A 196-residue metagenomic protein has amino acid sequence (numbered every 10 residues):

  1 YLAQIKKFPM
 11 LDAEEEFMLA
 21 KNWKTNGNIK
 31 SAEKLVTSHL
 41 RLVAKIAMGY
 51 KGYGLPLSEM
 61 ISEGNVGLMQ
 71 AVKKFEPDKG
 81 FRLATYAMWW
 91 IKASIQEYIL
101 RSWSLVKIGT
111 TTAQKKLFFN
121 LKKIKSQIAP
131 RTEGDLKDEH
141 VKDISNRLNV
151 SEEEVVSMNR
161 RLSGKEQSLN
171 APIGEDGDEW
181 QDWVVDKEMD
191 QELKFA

Functional and structural regions predicted by a protein language model:
Y1-I108, T112-R131, D143, D190-A196: Alpha-helical promoter-recognition and RNA polymerase-docking modules of transcription initiation factors, dominated by
L11, N26, L55, L136-E139 (+2 more regions): Short coil/turn linker and secondary-structure boundary residues
T25-V36, L162-G174: Short amphipathic alpha-helical segments at helix boundaries and their inter-helical linkers
G49-G52, E59-M60, S157-R161, A171-I173: Replace "in large, NTP-powered and nucleic-acid-processing enzymes" with "in large, NTP-powered factors and other
W103, G109-T110, E166-G177: Short Lys/Arg-enriched helix C-cap and helix-to-coil transition segments that create basic nucleic-acid-contact patches
L117, S163-K165, D178-W180: A generic structural signal for well-ordered coil/turn residues at beta-strand boundaries that shape enzyme active-site
S126-E139, A171, E175-A196: Acidic, proline/glycine-rich intrinsically disordered inter-domain spacer in sigma factors
Q127-A171: Long, charge-dense, solvent-exposed interaction surfaces that engage phosphate-rich ligands
